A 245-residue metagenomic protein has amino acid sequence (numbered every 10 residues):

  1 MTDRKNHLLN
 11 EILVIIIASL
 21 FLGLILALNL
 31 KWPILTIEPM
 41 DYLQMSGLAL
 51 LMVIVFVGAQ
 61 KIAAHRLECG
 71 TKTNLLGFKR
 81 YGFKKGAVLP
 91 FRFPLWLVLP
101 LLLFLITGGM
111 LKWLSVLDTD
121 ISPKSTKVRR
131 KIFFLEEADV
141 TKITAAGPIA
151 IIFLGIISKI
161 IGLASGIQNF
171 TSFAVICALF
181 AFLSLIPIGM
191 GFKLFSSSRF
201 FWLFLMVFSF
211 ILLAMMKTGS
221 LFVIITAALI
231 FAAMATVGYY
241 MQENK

Functional and structural regions predicted by a protein language model:
M1-K245: Hydrophobic transmembrane alpha-helices and their immediate loop junctions in multi-pass integral membrane proteins
